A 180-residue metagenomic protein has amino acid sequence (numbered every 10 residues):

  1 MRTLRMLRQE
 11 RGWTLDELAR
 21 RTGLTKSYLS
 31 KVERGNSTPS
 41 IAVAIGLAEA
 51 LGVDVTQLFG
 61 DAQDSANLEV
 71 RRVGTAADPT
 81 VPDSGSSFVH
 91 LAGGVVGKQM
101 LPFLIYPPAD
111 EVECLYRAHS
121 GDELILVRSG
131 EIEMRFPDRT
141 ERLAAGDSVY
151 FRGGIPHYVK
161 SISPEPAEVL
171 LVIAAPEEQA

Functional and structural regions predicted by a protein language model:
R2-A19: Short basic helix-loop element that most often maps to the first helix and adjoining turn of HTH DNA-binding modules
T25-S37: Recognition helix of helix-turn-helix/homeodomain-like DNA-binding domains that insert into the DNA major groove
V43-Q99: A short, N-terminal "cap"/entry segment at the start of jelly-roll beta-barrel domains of the cupin/DSBH fold
A77-Y116, L171-E177: A short glycine-rich, His/Asp/Glu-containing loop-to-beta-strand
S86-S87, A144-A145, G153-Q179: Ligand-binding loop in jelly-roll beta-barrel domains
Y106-P107, R117-M134: Short, conserved beta-strand element in jelly-roll/cupin
E111-C114, E133, T140, V149 (+1 more regions): Histidine-centered metal-chelating micro-motifs
